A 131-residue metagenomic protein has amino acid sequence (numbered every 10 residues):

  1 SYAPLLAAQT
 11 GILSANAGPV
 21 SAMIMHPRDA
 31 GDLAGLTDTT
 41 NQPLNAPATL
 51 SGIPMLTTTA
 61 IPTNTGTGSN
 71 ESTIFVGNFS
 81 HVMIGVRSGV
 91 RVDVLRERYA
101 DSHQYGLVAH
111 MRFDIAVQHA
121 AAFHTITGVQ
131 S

Functional and structural regions predicted by a protein language model:
S1-S131: Structured, hydrophobic secondary-structure cores that serve as assembly/anchoring elements
